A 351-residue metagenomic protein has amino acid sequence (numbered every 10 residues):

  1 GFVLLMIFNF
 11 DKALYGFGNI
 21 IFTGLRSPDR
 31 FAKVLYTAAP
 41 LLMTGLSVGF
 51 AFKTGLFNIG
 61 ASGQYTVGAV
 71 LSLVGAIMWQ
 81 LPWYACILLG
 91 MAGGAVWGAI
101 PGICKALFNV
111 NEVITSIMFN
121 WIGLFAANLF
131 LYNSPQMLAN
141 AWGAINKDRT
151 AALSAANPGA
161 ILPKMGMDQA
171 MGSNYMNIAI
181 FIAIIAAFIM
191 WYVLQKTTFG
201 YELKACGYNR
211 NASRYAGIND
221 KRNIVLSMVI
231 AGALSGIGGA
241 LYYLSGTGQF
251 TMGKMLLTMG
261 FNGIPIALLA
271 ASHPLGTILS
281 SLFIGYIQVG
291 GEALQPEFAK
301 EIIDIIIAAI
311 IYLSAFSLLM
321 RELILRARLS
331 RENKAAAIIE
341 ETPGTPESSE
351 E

Functional and structural regions predicted by a protein language model:
G1-I7, Y208, Y215, N219-R222 (+1 more regions): Cytosolic-side transmembrane-helix boundaries in multi-pass membrane proteins
G1-M6, L41-V48, A69, L73 (+8 more regions): Hydrophobic core segments of alpha-helical transmembrane domains in multi-pass membrane transport and ion-translocation
F2-F22, Q136-R149: Interfacial/capping segments of alpha-helical transmembrane domains
L5, N9, F22-M78, M91 (+3 more regions): Single transmembrane alpha-helix segments in multi-pass membrane proteins
P28, S116, N120-L194, I302: Transmembrane helix-bundle core of multi-pass membrane transporters and related energy-transducing complexes
K33, T37, A61-A69, C86-G94 (+5 more regions): Alpha-helical transmembrane segments of multi-pass membrane proteins, especially transporters and channels
V96, A170-Q249, P274-L275, L279: Helix-loop-helix "hairpin" substructures at the membrane interface of multi-pass membrane proteins
V229-S235, G239-A308: Transmembrane alpha-helical segments in multi-pass inner-membrane proteins
